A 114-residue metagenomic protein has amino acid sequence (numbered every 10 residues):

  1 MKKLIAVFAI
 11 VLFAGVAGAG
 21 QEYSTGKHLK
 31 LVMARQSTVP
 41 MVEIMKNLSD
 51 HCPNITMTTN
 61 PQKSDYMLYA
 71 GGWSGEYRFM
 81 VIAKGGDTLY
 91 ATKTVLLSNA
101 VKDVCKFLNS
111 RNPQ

Functional and structural regions predicted by a protein language model:
L4-G15: Sec-dependent N-terminal signal peptides
Q21-H28, Q36-C52, K84, T88-Q114: C-terminal/domain-edge helix-coil "capping" segments
M33-T38, A70-G72: Structural motif
N54-S64: Short acidic low-complexity segments
W73-Y77: A short, compositionally biased
F79-I82: Outer membrane pore-forming secretion/assembly proteins and partners of Gram-negative envelopes
